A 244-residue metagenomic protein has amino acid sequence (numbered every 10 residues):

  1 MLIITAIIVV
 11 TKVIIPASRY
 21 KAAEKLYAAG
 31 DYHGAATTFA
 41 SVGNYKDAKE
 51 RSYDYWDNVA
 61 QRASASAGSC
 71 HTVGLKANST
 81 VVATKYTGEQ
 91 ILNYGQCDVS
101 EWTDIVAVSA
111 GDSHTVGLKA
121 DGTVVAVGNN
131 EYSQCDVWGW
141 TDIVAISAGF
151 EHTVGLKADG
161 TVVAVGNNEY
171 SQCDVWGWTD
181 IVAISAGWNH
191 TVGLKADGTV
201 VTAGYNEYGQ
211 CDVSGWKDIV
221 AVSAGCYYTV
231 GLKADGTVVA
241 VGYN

Functional and structural regions predicted by a protein language model:
M1-K12: Hydrophobic membrane-insertion alpha-helices, especially the h-region of bacterial N-terminal signal peptides
V13-Y27, E50, D54: Alpha-helical tetratricopeptide repeat
H71-G74, H114-G117, A126, H152-G155 (+5 more regions): Conserved core positions of repeat-based scaffolds
N78, D104-A107, A120-T123, T141-A145 (+5 more regions): Tandem repeat domain/solenoid detector
V99-W102, V137-G139, V175-G177, V213-G215: Surface loop/turn motifs at the tips and blade-to-blade linkers of beta-strand repeat domains
